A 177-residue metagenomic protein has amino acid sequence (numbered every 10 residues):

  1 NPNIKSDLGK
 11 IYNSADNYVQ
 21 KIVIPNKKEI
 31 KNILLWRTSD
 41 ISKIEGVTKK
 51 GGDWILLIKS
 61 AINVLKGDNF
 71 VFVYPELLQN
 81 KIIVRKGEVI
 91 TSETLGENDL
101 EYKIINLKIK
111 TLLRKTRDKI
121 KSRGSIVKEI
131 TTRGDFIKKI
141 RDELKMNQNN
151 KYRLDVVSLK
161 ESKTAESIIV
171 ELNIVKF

Functional and structural regions predicted by a protein language model:
N1-F177: Membrane-proximal structural modules of membrane-associated proteins and complexes
